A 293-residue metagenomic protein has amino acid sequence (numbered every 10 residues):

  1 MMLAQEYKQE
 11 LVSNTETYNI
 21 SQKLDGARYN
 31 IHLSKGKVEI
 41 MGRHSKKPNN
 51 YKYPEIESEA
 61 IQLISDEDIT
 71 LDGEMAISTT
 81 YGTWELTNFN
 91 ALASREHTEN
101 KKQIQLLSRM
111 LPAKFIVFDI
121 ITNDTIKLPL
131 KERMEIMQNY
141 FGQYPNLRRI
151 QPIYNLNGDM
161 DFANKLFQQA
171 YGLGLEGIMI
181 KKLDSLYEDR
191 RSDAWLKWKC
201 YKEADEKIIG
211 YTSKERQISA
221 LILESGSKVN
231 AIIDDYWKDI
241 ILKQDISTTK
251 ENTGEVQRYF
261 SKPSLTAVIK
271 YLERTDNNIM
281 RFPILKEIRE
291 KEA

Functional and structural regions predicted by a protein language model:
M1-R43, N123, G142-K270, R274-I279 (+1 more regions): Nucleic-acid 5′ end/cap handling module spanning
T15-Q143, L272-A293: Covalent nucleotidyltransferase
